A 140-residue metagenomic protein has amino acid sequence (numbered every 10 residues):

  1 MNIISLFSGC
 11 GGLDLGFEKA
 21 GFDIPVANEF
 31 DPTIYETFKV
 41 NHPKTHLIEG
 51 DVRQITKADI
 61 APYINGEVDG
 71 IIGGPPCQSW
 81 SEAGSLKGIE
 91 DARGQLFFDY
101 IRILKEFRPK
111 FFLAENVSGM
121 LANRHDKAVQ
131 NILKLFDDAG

Functional and structural regions predicted by a protein language model:
M1-G140: Conserved active-site and SAM-binding loop architecture of S-adenosyl-L-methionine-dependent nucleic-acid
